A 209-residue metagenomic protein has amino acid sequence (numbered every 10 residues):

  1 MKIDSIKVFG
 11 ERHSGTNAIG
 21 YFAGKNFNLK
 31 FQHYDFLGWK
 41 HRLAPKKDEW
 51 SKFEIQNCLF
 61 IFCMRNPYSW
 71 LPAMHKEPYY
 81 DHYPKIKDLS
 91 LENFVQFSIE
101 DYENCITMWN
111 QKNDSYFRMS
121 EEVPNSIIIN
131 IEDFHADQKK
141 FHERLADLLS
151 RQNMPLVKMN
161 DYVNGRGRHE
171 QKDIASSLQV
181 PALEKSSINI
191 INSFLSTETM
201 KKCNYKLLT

Functional and structural regions predicted by a protein language model:
M1-I6, S120, D147-T209: PAPS-dependent sulfotransferases, especially Golgi type II membrane carbohydrate sulfotransferases
M1-K47, F53-N57: PAPS-dependent sulfotransferase catalytic core
G20, H142, S196: Generic structural marker for isolated residues within well-ordered, non-membrane alpha-helices of soluble domains
W50-L156, G167-P181: PAPS-dependent sulfotransferase catalytic domain
